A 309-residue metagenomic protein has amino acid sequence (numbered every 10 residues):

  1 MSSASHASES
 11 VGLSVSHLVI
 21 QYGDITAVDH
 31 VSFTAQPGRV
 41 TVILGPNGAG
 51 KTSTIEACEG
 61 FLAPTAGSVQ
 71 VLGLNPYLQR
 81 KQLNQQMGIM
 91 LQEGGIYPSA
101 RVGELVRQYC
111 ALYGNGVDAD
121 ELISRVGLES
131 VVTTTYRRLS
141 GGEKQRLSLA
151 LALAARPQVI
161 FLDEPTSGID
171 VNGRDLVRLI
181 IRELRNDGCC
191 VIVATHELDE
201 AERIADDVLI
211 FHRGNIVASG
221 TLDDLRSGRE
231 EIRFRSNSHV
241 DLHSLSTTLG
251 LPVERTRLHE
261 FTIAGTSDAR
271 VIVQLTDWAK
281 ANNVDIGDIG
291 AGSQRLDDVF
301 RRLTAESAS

Functional and structural regions predicted by a protein language model:
E59: Helix-to-loop junction immediately C-terminal to a conserved catalytic motif
G67-N75, L83: Conserved ABC transporter NBD signature motif
R107, A111, V117-V132: Conserved ABC ATPase "signature" region
L149: Hydrophobic anchor residue at the start of the ABC signature
I160-E164: Catalytic Walker B motif of ABC-type/P-loop ATPase nucleotide-binding domains
R178-T266: ABC transporter nucleotide-binding domain
